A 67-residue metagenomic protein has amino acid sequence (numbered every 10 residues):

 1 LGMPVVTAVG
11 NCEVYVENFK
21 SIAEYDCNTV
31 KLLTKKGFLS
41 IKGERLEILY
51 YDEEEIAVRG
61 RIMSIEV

Functional and structural regions predicted by a protein language model:
L1-V67: N-terminal intrinsically disordered, cationic/polar leader segments that include organellar targeting peptides
